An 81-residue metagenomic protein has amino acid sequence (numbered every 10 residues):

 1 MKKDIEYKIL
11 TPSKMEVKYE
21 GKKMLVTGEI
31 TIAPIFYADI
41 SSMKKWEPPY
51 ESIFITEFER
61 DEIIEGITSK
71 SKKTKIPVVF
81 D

Functional and structural regions predicted by a protein language model:
M1-L25: Short, charged/polar N-terminal "headpieces" of proteins
I5, V17, P34-I35, P48: Intrinsically disordered, low-complexity segments enriched in small/polar residues
E20-M43: A short, structured beta-strand/loop element
I35-D81: Acidic, low-complexity intrinsically disordered segments
